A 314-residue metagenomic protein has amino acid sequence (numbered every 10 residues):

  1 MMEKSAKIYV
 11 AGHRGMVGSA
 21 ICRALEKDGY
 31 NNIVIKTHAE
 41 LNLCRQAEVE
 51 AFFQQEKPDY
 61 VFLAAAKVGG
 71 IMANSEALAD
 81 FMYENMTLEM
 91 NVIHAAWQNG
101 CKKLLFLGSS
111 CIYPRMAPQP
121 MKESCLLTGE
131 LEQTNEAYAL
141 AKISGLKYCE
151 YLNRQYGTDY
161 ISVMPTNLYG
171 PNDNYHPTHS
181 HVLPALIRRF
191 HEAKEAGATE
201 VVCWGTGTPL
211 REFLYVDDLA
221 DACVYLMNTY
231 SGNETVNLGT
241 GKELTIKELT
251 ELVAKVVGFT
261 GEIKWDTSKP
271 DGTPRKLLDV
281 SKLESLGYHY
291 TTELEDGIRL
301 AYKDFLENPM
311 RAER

Functional and structural regions predicted by a protein language model:
K4, M90-N135: Conserved Rossmann-fold NAD(P)-dependent oxidoreductase catalytic core, especially the SDR/UDP-sugar
A11, K36, V61-K67, L104-S110 (+1 more regions): SDR active-site strand-loop-helix element
A11-M16, A20-D28, E192-R314: C-terminal substrate-binding subdomain of Rossmann-fold SDR/epimerase-dehydratase oxidoreductases
E26-A51: Adenosine-cofactor binding site in Rossmann-like domains, unifying the SAM/SAH pocket of S-adenosylmethionine-dependent
R45, Y60, L88, K103 (+3 more regions): Conserved cofactor-binding/catalytic machinery of classical short-chain dehydrogenase/reductase
Q46-M86, A95-Q98: NAD(P)H-binding glycine-rich loop region in Rossmannoid oxidoreductase-like domains and their noncatalytic homologs
M116-C125, Y148-N228, G241-E243, E251-K255: NAD(P)-dependent short-chain dehydrogenase/reductase
A137, A141-S144: Active-site helix of classical SDR
